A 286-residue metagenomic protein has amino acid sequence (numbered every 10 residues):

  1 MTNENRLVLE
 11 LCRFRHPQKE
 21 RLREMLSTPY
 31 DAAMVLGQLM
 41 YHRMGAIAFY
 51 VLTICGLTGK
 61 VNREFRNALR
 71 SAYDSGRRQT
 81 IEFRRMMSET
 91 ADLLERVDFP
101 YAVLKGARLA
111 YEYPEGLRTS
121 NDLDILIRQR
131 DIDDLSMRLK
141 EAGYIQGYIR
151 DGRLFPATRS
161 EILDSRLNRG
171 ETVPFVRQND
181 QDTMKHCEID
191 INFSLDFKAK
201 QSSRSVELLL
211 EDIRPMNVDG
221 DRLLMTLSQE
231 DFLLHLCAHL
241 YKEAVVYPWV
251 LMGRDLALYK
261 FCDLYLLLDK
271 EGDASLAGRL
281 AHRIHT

Functional and structural regions predicted by a protein language model:
M1-N121, I127-T286: Conserved NTP-donor binding/palm subdomain of two-metal-ion nucleotidyltransferases/polymerases, i.e., the charged
